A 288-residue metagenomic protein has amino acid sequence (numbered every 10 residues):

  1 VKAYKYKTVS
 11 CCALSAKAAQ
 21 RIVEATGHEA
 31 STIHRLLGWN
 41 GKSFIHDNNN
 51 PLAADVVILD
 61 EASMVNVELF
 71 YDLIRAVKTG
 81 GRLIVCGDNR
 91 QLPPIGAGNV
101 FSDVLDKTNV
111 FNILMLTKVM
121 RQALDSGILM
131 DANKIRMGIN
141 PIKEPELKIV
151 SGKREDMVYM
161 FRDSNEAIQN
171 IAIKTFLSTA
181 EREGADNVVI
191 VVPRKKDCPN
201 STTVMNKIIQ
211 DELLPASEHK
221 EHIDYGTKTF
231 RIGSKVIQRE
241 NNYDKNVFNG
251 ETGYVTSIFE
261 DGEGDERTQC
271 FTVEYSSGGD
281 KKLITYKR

Functional and structural regions predicted by a protein language model:
V1-I149: ASCE P-loop NTPase helicase motor core
Y4-K7, P51, E181-D186, D265: Short helix-terminating capping/connector loops at secondary-structure junctions
I33-G38, A167, I171, R288: Short alpha-helical interface patches
I33-L36, R162, P193, Y286: Conserved beta-strand termini and adjacent loop/short-helix elements that scaffold enzyme active sites in alpha/beta
K42, G152, T227, G264-D265 (+1 more regions): Intrinsic-disorder/low-complexity loop/linker signature
L52, K78, T229-I232, F248: Residue-level recognition of short, solvent-exposed, well-ordered loop/turn junctions that link secondary-structure
C86-I237, N242-K245, I258-E260: Conserved helicase motor core of P-loop NTPases
D186, S234-R288: Conserved helicase C-terminal RecA-like lobe
